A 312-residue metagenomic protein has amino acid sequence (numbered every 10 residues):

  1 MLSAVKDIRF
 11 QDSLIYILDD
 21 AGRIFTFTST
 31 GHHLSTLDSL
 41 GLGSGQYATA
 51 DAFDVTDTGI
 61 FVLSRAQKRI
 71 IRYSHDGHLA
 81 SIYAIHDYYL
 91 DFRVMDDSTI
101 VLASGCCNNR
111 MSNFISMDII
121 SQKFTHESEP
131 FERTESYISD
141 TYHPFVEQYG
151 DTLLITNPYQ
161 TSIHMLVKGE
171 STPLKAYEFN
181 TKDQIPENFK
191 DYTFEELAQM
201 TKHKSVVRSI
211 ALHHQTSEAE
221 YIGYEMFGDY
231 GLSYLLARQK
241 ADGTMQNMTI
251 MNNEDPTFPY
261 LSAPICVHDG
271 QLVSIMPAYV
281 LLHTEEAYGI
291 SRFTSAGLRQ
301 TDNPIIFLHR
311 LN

Functional and structural regions predicted by a protein language model:
M1, D38-Q46, A84-L90, P130-E135 (+2 more regions): Short coil/turn segments at the loop-to-beta-strand junctions that recur within blades of beta-propeller repeat folds
M1-D7, F25-F27, H32-D57: Blade-loop segments of beta-propeller domains
S3-D7, Y47-A52, D87-M95, S136-P144 (+2 more regions): Repeated scaffold domains used in trafficking and secretory/extracellular systems, primarily beta-propellers
S13-D19, T58-S64, S98-C107, Q148-H164 (+3 more regions): Short beta-strand elements that form the blades of beta-propeller/WD-repeat-like and other beta-sheet-rich scaffold
R23-F25, K68-I71, N109-I115, Q160-H164 (+3 more regions): Structural motif
Y47-A50, S64-M111, H126-E135: Asp-box/WD-like beta-propeller blade repeats and closely related beta-sheet repeat scaffolds
I115-V167: Loop-centered beta-sheet repeat module
K175-T201, A241-D269: Conserved blade-ending motifs and adjacent loop-strand segments that build the rim/top face of beta-propeller domains
